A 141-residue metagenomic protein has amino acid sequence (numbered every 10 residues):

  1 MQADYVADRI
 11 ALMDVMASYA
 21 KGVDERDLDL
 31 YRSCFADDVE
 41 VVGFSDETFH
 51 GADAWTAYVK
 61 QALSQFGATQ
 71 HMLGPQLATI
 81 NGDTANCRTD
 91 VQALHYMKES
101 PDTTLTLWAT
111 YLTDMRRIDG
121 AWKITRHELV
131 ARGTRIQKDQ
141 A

Functional and structural regions predicted by a protein language model:
M1-D37: Short, low-complexity N-terminal intrinsically disordered segments enriched in polar/charged residues
D14, T69-H71, L107-W108: Short solvent-exposed loop/turn micro-motifs enriched in small/polar/acidic residues
L28-A93, S100: A solvent-exposed, acidic/Ser-Thr-rich amphipathic alpha-helical stretch
N86-R88, W108-K138: Short beta-strand edge/turn micro-motifs at domain boundaries
A93-H95, V130-A131: Short, surface-exposed beta-strand-loop junctions and turns on beta-sheet-rich folds
T103-T104: Replace "Gram-negative outer membrane beta-barrel proteins" with "bacterial and organellar outer membrane beta-barrel
A141: Short terminal or interdomain "cap/linker" segment that borders an active site or interface and mediates
